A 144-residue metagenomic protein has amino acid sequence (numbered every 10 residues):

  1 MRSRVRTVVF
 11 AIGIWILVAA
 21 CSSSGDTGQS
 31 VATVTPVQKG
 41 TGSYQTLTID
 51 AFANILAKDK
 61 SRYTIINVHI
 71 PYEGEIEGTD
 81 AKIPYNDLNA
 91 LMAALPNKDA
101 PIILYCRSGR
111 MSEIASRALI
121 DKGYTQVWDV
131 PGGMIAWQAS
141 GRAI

Functional and structural regions predicted by a protein language model:
R2-A11, W15-Y63, I70-P101, R110-I144: Rhodanese-like catalytic fold shared by cysteine-dependent sulfurtransferases and DSP/PTP-type phosphatases
Y105-C106: Short, surface-exposed ligand- or partner-binding patches at beta-edge/loop junctions that are enriched in aromatics
